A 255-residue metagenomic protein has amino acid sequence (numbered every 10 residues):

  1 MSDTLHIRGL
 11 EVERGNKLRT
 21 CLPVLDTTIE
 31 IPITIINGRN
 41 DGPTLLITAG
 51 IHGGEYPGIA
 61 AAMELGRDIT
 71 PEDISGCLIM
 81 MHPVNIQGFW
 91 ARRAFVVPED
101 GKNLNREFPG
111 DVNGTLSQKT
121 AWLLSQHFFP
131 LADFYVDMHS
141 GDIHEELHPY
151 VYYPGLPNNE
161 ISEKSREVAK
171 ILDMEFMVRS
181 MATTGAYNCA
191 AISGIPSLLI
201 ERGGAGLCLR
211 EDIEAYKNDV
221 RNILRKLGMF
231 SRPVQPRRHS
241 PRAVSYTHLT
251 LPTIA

Functional and structural regions predicted by a protein language model:
M1-A255: Structured catalytic-domain cores with a bias toward divalent-metal coordination
